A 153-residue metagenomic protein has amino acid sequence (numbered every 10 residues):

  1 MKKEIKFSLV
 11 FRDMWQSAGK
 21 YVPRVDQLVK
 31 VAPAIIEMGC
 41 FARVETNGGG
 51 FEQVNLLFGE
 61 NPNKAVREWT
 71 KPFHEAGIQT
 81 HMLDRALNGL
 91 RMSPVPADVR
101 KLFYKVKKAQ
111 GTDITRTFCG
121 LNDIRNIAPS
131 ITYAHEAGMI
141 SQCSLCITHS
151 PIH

Functional and structural regions predicted by a protein language model:
M1-A18, V66, T70: N-terminal amphipathic alpha-helix/helix-capping segment at the start of soluble metabolic enzymes
L9-V10, K20, I36, C40-R43 (+1 more regions): Generic hydrophobic/packing signal
F11-P33: N-terminal phosphate-binding or glycine-rich loops at protein starts, especially the Walker A/P-loop of NTPases
W15, K30, I36-V54: Terminal or standalone catalytic/regulatory effector modules within metabolic enzymes and repeat proteins
P33, G48-H153: Active-site beta->alpha loop and helix N-cap motifs at the rims of alpha/beta catalytic domains
